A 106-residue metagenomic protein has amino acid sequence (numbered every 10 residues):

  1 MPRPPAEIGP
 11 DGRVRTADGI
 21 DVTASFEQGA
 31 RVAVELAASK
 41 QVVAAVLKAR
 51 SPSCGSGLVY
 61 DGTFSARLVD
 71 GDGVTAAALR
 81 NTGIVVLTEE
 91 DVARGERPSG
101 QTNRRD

Functional and structural regions predicted by a protein language model:
M1-T16: Short, surface-exposed acidic-centric catalytic microdomains
V14-V22, Y60: Short, basic, glycine/proline-bearing loop/turn elements
G19-A38: Glycine-rich anion/phosphate-binding loops
V43: Short acidic/polar active-site loop segments enriched in Thr and Asp
K48-S51, D91: Short, well-ordered beta-to-alpha junction loops that form the rim of enzyme active sites and present histidine/acidic
C54-V74: Short Gly/Thr/Asp-enriched flexible loops that form oxyanion-binding sites at enzyme active sites
D70-R94: Short, flexible loop segments at boundaries between secondary-structure elements
P98-D106: Short, electropositive alpha-helical surface patch
